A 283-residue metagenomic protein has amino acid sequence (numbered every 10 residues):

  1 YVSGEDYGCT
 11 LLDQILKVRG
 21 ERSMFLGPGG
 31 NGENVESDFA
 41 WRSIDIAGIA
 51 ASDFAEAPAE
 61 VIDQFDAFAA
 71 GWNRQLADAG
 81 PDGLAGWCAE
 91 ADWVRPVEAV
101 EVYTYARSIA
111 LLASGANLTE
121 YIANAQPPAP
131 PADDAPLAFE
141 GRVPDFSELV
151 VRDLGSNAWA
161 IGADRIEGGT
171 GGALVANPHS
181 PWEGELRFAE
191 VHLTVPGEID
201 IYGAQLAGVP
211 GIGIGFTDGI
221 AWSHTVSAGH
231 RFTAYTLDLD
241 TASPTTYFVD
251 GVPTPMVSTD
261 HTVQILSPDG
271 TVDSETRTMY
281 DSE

Functional and structural regions predicted by a protein language model:
Y1-A173, P178-P181, P196-E198, S282: Substrate-recognition/specificity elements adjacent to catalytic centers across diverse enzyme folds
Y1-T10, P128-E283: Internal mixed beta-strand/loop scaffold within catalytic domains of large alpha/beta enzymes
